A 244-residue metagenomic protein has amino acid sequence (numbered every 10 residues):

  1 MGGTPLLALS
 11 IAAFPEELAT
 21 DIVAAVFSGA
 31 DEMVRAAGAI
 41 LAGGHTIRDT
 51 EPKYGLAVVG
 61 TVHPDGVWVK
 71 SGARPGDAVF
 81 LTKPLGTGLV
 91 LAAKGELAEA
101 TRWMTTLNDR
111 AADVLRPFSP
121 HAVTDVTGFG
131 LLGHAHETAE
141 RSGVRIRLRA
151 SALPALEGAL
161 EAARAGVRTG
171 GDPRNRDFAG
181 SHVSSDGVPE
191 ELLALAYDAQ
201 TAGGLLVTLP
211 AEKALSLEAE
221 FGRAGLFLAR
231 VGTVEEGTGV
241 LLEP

Functional and structural regions predicted by a protein language model:
M1-T101: Glycine-rich phosphate/pyrophosphate-binding loop regions near the starts of catalytic domains
T4-L6, H121, F227: Short acidic/polar active-site loop segments enriched in Thr and Asp
E17-I40, I47-Y54, D65, P117 (+1 more regions): Glycine-/charge-enriched secondary-structure boundary and capping motifs
L85-G86, V123-G128: A structural signal for small-residue-enriched, beta-sheet-centric alpha/beta enzyme cores and oligomeric scaffold folds
A98-T105, H121-A122, L192-L195: Short pre-catalytic strand/loop immediately N-terminal to key active-site residues, enriched for Gly-Thr
T106-D113: A short, well-structured juxtamembrane/interface segment
D113-S119: Active-site neighborhoods and metal-handling regions in enzymes and metal-associated proteins
